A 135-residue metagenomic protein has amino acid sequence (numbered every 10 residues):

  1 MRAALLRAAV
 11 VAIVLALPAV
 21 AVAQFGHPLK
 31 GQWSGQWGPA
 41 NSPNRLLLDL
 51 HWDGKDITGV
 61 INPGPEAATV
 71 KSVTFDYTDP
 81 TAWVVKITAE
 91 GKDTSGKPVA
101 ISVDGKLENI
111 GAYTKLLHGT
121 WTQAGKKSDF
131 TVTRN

Functional and structural regions predicted by a protein language model:
M1-R7: Positively charged n-region of N-terminal signal peptides that target proteins for export
A8-A19: Bacterial N-terminal signal peptides
Q24-N135: Central antiparallel beta-sheet cores of small beta-barrel/beta-sandwich binding domains
